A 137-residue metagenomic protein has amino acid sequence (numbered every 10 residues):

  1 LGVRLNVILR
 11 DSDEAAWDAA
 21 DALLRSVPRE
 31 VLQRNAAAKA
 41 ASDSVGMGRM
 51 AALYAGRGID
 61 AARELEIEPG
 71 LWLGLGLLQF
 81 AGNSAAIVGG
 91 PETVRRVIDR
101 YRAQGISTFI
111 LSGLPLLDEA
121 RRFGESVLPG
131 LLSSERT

Functional and structural regions predicted by a protein language model:
L1-A103, L132-R136: An alpha-helical appendage that flanks or caps ligand/catalytic pockets
L9, I87, G113-A120: Acidic-and-aromatic substrate-binding clefts and catalytic sites of carbohydrate-active enzymes
R34-A38, S112, E119: Residue-level signal for alpha-helical context at structural boundaries
L116-R136: C-terminal helical cap(s) of enzyme catalytic domains, especially alpha/beta-barrels
